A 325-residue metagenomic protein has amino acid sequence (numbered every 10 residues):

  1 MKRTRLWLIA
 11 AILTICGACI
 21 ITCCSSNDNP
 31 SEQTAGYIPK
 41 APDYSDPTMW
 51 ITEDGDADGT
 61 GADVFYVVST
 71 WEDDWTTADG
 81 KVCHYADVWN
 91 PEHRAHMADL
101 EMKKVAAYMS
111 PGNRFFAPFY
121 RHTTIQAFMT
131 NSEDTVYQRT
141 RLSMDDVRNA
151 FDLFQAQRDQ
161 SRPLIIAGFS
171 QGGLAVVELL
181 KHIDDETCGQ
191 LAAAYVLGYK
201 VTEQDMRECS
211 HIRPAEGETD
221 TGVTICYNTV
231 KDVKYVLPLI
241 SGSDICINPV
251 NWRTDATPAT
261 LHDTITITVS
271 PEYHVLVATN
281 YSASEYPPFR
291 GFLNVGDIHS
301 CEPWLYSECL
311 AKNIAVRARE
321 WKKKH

Functional and structural regions predicted by a protein language model:
R3-R5, C24-A98, M102, A107: Flexible, membrane-associating and regulatory peripheral segments of lipid-active enzymes
A10-C19: Bacterial N-terminal signal peptides
T60-A62, P111-F115, Q160-P163, G189-A193: Loop/turn elements at helix/coil->beta-strand transitions in domains of secreted/extracellular proteins
D63-V67, F116-F119, I165-I166, A193-V196 (+1 more regions): Structural recognition of the beta-strand scaffold that forms the well-ordered cores of secreted hydrolase catalytic
V67-T70, F119-T123, F169-S170, V196-K200 (+1 more regions): Active-site-proximal beta-strand/loop segments in catalytic clefts of secreted hydrolases
V68-R162, P287-C301, S307-H325: Active-site catalytic motif of lipid deacylating hydrolases and related acyltransferases
S143-Q160, K181-E320, K324-H325: Surface cap/lid and interfacial helix-loop subdomains adjacent to catalytic sites that gate substrate access
G168-G172, V176: Gly/Ala-rich beta-loop-alpha elbow adjacent to hydrolase catalytic centers
